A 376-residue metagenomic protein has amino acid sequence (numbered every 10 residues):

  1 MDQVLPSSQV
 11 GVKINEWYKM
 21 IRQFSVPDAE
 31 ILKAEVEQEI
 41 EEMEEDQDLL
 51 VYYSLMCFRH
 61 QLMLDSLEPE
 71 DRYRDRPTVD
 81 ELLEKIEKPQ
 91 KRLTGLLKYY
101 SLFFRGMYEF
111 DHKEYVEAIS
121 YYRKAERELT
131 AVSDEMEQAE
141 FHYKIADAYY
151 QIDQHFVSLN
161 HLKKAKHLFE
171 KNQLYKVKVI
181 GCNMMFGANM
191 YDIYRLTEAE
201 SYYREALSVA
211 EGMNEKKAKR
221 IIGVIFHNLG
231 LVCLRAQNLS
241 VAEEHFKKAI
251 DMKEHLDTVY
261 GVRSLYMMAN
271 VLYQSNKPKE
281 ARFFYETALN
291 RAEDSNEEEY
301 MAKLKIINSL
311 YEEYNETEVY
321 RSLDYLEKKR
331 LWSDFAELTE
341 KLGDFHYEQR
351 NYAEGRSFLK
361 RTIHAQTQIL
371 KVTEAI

Functional and structural regions predicted by a protein language model:
M1-R105, Y285, L326-K329, D334-I376: Flexible inter-repeat linkers and adjacent short helices within tandem amphipathic alpha-helical repeat scaffolds
L5-P6, E45-L50, L93-K98, S133-E140 (+6 more regions): Alpha-solenoid helical repeat architecture
E16, C57-R59, R105, I145 (+7 more regions): Structural register within alpha-helical repeat arrays
E16, V241, H245-I376: Long, ordered, amphipathic alpha-helical scaffolds
M20, Q61, L102, E109 (+10 more regions): Residue at a conserved register position within TPR or TPR-like alpha-solenoid repeats
I21-Q38, S66-K85, K113-K124, Q154-K164 (+4 more regions): Helix-turn-helix repeat elements of alpha-solenoid scaffolds
A34-E41, T78-K91, R123-D134, K163-L174 (+5 more regions): Amphipathic alpha-helical segments of tetratricopeptide repeats
L159-V232: Loop-centered beta-sheet repeat module
